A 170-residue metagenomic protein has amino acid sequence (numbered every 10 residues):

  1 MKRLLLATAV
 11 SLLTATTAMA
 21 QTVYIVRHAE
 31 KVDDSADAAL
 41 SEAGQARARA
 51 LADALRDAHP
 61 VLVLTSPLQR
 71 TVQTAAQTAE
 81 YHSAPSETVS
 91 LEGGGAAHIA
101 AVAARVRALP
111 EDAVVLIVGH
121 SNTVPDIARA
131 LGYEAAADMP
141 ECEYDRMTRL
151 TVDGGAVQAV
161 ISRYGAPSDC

Functional and structural regions predicted by a protein language model:
M1-L4: Positively charged n-region of N-terminal signal peptides that target proteins for export
A7-A15: Bacterial N-terminal signal peptides
A20-D112, V124-A130, A135-C170: Active-site-proximal alpha-helix that buttresses catalytic centers in soluble enzyme cores
V115: Conserved beta-strand position immediately N-terminal to the Walker
V118-H120: Short beta-strand segments
